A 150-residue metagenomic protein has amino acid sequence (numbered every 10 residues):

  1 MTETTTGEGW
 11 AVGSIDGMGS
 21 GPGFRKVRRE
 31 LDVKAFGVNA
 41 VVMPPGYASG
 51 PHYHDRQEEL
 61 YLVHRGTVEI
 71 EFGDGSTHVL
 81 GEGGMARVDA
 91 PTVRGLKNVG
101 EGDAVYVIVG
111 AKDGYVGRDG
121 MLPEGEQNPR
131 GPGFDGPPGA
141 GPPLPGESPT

Functional and structural regions predicted by a protein language model:
M1-A35, G50, G117-T150: A short, N-terminal "cap"/entry segment at the start of jelly-roll beta-barrel domains of the cupin/DSBH fold
F24-K26, N39-H54: Conserved short histidine dyad/triad with adjacent acidic residue
D32, R56, G75, E101-G102: Short strand-connecting beta-turns/loops that link adjacent beta-strands
R56-E58, L62-V68: Glycine- and acidic-residue-biased ligand/ion/polar-headgroup-sensing regions
L60, R87, E101-V116: A short hydrophobic beta-strand segment most commonly corresponding to one strand of the jelly-roll/cupin
D74-P91: Short acidic-glycine-tyrosine-enriched beta hairpin
L96-V99: Asparagine-centered strand-capping/turn motif at beta-strand->loop junctions
